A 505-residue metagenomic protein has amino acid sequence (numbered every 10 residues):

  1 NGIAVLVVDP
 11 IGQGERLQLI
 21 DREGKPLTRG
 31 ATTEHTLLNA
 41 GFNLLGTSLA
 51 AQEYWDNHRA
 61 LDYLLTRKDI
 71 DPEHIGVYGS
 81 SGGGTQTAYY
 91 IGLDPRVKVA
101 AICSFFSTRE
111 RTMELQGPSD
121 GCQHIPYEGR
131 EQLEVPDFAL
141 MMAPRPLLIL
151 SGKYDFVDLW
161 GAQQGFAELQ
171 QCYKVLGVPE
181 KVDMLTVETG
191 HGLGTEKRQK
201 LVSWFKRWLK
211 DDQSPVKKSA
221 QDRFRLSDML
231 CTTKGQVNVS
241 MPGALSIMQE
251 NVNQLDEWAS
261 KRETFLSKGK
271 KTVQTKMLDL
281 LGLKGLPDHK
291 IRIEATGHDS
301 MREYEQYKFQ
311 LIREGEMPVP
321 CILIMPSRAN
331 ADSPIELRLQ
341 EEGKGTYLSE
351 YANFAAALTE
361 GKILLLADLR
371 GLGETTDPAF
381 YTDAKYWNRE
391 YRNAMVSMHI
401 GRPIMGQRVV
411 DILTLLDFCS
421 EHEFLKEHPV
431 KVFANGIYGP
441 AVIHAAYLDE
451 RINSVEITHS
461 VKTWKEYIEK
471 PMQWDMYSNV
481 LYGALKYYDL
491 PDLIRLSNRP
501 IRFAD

Functional and structural regions predicted by a protein language model:
N1-I11, L38, N43, A50 (+3 more regions): A conserved hydrophobic secondary-structure block that centers on an alpha-helix together with its immediately flanking
N1-L6, D21-R22, P26-G30, L348-A367: Short amphipathic alpha-helix adjacent to the substrate-entry channel of hydrolases
P10-Q13, D368-L372: Short beta-to-alpha linker loops that shape the active-site pocket of alpha/beta-hydrolase fold enzymes
L17-K68, P378-E423, H444: Alpha/beta-hydrolase active-site loop
K25-G30, L44-W55, V77-A88, I125-F138 (+4 more regions): Alpha-helix capping and helix-loop boundary segments enriched in small/acidic/polar residues
R59-E131, L415-Y487, D492-R495: Primarily recognizes the serine-hydrolase "nucleophile elbow" in alpha/beta-hydrolase and SGNH/GDSL folds
H74, Y78-S81, T87-I91, R96 (+7 more regions): Catalytic-domain carbohydrate-binding cleft regions of carbohydrate-active enzymes
A143, L147-P320, I324-E336, E342-S349 (+5 more regions): Alpha/beta-hydrolase-fold serine-hydrolase catalytic core, especially in secreted/extracellular enzymes
